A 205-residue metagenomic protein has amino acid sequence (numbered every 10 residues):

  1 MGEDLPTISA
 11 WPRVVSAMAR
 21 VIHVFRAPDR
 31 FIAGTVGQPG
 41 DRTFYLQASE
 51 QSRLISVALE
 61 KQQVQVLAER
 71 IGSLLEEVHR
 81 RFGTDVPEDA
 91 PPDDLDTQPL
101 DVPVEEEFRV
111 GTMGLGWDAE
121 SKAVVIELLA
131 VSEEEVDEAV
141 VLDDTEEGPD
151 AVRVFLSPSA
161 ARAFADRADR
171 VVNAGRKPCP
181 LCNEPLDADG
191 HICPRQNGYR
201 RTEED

Functional and structural regions predicted by a protein language model:
M1-A17: N-terminal amphipathic/basic-hydrophobic helices that include classical n-h-c signal peptides and signal-anchor
V15-E69, S73-E77, R81: The feature marks the first
V15-Q38, F44, D85-A151: Intrinsic, low-complexity N-terminal interaction/targeting segments
R42-Q47, L67, I71, V124-L128 (+2 more regions): Short, structured motif recognition centered on aromatic/hydrophobic residues
S132-I192: Mixed-charge, glycine-accented linear interaction segment located at domain edges/termini
G175, R200-E203: Long, compositionally biased intrinsically disordered regions
P185, Q196-Y199: Cys/His-rich metal-chelating microdomains
G190-N197, E204-D205: Short cysteine/histidine-rich zinc-coordinating motifs and their immediately flanking basic loops
